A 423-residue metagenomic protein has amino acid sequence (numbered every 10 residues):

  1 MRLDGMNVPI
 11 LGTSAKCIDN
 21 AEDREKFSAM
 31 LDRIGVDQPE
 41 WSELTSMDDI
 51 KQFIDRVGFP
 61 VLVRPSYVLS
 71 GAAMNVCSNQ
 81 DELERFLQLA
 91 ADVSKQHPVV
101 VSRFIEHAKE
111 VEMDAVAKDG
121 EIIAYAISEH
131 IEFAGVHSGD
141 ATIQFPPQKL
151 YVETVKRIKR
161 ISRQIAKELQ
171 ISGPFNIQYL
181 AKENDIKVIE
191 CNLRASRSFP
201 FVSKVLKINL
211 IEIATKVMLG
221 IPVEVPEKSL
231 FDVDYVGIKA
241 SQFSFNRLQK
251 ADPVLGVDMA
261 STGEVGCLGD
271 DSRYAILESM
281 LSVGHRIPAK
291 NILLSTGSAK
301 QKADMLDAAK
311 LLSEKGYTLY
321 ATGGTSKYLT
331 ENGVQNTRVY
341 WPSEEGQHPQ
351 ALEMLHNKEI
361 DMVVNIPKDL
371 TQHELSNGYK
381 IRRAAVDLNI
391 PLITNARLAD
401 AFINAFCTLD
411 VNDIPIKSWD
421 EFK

Functional and structural regions predicted by a protein language model:
M1-N7, L375-R383: Short Gly/Thr/Asp-enriched flexible loops that form oxyanion-binding sites at enzyme active sites
V8-G12, D19, I34-G35, V57-P60 (+2 more regions): ATP-dependent carboxylate activation and anion-phosphoryl transfer catalytic cores that bind Mg-ATP to form
V8-M74, T330-Y340, R397-N404: A conserved helix-loop-beta module that forms one wall/lid of the active-site cleft in ATP-utilizing catalytic domains
S14, L293-L294, G316-L329: Short internal beta-strands
H285, A289-N291, T296-Y317: Glycine- and Gly-Pro-enriched alpha-helical subdomains that act as flexible, kink-prone "lid/hinge" or packing modules
K302-D304, D369-Y379: Glycine/threonine-rich flexible loop motifs
S326-Q350, M354-L355: Active-site rim loops that border cofactor/substrate pockets in soluble metabolic enzymes
L392, A396-K423: C-terminal functional extensions of proteins
